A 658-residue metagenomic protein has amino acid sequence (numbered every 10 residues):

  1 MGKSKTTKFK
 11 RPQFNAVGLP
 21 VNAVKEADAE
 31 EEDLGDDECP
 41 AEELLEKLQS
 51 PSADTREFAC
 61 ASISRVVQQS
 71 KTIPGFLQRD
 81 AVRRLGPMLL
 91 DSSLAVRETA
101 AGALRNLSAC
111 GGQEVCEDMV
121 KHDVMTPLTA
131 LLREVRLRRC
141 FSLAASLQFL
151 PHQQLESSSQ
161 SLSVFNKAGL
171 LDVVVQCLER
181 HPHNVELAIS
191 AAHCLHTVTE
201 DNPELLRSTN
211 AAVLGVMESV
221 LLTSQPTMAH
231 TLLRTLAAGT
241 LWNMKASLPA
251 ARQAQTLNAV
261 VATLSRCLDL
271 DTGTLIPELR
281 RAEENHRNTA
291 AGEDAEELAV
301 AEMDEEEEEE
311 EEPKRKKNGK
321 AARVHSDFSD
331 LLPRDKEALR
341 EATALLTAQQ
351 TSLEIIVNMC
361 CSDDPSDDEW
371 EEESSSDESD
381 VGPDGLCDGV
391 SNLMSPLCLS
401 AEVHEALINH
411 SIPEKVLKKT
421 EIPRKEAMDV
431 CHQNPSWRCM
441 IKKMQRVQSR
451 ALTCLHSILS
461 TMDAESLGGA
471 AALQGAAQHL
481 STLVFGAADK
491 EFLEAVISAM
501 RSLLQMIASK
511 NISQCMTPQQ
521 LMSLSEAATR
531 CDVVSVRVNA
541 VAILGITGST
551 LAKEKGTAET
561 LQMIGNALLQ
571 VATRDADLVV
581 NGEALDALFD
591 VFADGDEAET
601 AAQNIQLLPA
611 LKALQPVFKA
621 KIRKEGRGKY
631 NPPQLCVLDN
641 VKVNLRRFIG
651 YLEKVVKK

Functional and structural regions predicted by a protein language model:
G2-D36, L264-R446: Acidic, serine/threonine- and proline-enriched intrinsically disordered linkers and terminal tails in large eukaryotic
K8-R11, L45-E46, S62-R65, R84 (+4 more regions): Long alpha-helical repeat scaffolds
A29-D37, Q49-F58, S62-A81, L94-T99 (+11 more regions): Elongated alpha-helical scaffolds that mediate protein-protein interactions in large eukaryotic proteins, primarily
E43-L45, R84-G86, M119, V124-L132 (+9 more regions): Buried hydrophobic core positions in alpha-solenoid tandem helical repeats
K47, E57-Q69, R84-M88, E98-Q113 (+11 more regions): Alpha-helical solenoid repeat architecture
P51-S52, S92-S93, V135-C140, H181-N184 (+7 more regions): Short inter-helical turns and helix N-cap capping residues of alpha-solenoid HEAT/ARM repeat scaffolds
V124, A212-V216, N258-T263, P365-E378 (+1 more regions): Amphipathic alpha-helical scaffolding segments
E134, L143-Q148, H152, E156-S159 (+2 more regions): Fungal eukaryote-biased detector of long internal structured cores
